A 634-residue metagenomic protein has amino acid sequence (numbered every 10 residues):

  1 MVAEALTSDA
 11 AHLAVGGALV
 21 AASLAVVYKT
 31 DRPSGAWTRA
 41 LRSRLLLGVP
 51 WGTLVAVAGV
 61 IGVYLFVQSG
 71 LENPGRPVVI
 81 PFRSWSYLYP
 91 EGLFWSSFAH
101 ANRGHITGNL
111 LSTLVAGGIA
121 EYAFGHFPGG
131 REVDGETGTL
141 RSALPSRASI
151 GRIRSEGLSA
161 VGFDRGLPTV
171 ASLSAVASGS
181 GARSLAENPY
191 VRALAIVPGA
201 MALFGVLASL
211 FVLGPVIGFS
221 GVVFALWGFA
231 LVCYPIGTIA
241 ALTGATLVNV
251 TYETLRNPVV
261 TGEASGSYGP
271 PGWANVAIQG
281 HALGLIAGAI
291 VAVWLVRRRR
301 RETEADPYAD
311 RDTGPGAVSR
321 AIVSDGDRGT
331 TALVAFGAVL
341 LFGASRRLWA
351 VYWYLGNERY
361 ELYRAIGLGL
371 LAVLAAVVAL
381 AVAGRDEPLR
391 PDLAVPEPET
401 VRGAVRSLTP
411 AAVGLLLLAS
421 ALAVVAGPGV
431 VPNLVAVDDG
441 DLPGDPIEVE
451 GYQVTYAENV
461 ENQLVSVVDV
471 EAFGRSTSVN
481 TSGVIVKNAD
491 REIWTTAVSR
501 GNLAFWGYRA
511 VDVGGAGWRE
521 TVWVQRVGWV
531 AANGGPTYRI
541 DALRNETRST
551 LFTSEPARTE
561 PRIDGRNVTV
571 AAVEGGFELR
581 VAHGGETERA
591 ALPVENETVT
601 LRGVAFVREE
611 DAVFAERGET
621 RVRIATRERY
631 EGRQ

Functional and structural regions predicted by a protein language model:
V2-V401: A detector for small-residue-rich transmembrane helices and their helix-helix packing motifs
N73, N102, N109, N188 (+13 more regions): Detector for Asparagine
V79, V191-R192, V197-G199, G266 (+3 more regions): Mixed-charge, polar/low-complexity N-terminal
V223-F224, V437-D439: Short, glycine/acidic-rich beta->alpha junctions
P235-I236, P428, T495, S499-R500: Proline-rich low-complexity regions
A335-V339, P396-L434: Internal/C-terminal transmembrane anchor helices
A381-D386, S420-V425, Y452: C-terminal, active-site-flanking charged/polar segments
D438-Q634: Extracytosolic and intramembrane catalytic regions of membrane-associated proteins in envelope/secretory systems
